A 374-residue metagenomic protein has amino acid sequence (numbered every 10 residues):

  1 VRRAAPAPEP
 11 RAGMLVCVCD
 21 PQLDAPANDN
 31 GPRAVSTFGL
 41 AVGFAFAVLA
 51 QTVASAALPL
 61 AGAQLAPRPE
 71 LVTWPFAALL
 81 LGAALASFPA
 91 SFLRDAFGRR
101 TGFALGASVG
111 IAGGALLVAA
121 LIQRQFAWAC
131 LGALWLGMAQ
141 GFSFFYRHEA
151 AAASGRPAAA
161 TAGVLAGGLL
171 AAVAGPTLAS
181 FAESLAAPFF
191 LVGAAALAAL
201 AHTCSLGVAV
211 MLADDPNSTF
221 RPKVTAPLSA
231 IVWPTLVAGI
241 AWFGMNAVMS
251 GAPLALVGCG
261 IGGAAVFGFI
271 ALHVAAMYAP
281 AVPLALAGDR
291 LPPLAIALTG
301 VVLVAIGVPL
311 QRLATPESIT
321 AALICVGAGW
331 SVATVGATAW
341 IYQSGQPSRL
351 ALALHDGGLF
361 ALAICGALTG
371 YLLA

Functional and structural regions predicted by a protein language model:
A27-L80, W233-V237, N246-V266: Helix-loop boundary and gating motifs at the non-cytosolic
A45, F126-S143, S318-V332: Hydrophobic core of transmembrane alpha-helices in multi-pass small-molecule transporters, especially MFS/SLC-type
L58, Q140-S154, V332-G345: Intracellular juxtamembrane helix-capping segments at the cytosolic ends of symmetry-related transmembrane helices
A86-R99, E183, A279-P292: Helix-to-loop junctions at the C-terminal end of transmembrane segments in multipass secondary transporters
S108-Q123, L303-A314: C-terminal ends and interior cores of transmembrane alpha-helices in multi-pass membrane transporters/permeases
G132-A166: Cytoplasmic helix-loop-helix junction between adjacent transmembrane helices in 12-TM secondary transporters
A179-F181, A199-S218: C-terminal membrane-cytosol helix-exit motif in multi-pass small-molecule transporters
P347-A374: A late C-terminal transmembrane helix in Major Facilitator Superfamily
